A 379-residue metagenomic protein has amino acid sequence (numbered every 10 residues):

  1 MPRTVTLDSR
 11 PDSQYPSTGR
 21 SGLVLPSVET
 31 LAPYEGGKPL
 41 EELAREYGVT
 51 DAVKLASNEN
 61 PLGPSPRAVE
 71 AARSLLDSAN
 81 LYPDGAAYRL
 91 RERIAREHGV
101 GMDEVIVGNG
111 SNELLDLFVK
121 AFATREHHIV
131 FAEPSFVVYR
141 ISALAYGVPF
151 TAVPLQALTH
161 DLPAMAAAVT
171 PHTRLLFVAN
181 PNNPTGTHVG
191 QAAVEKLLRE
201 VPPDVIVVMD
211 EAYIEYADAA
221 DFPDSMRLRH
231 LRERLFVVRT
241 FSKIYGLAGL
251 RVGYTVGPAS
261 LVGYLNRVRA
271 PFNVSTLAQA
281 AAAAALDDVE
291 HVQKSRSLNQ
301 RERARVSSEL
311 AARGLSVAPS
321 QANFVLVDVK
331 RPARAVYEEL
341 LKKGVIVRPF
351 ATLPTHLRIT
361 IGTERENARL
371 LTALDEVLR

Functional and structural regions predicted by a protein language model:
M1-R3, A192, E339-I346, A351-R379: PLP-dependent enzyme catalytic core of the Aspartate aminotransferase-like
V5-R10, Q14-N112, L117: N-terminal small-domain helix-loop-helix segment of the aminotransferase-like
K54-A56, A152-V153, L175-P181, V207-E211 (+2 more regions): Short beta-strands and strand-loop turn motifs
S65, A86, R234-A318: PLP-dependent aminotransferase class I/II
A121-V178: PLP-dependent aminotransferase-like
L144, L162-H172, P184-V207, E211-I244: Active-site pre-lysine segment of PLP-dependent enzymes
Q300, A304, S308-K343, I361: Conserved PLP-binding catalytic core of the aspartate aminotransferase-like
